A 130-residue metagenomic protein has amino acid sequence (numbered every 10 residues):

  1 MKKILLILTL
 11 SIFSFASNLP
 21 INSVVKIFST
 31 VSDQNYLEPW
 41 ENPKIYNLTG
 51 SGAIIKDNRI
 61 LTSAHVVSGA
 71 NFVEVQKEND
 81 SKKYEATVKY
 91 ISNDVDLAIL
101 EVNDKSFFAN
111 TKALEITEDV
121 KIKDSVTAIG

Functional and structural regions predicted by a protein language model:
I4-F13: Sec-dependent N-terminal signal peptides
F15, N42-P43, V88, I116: Short, flexible, glycine/charge-rich loop motifs used to bind or transfer phosphoryl groups or to couple energy/partner
A16-I54, R59-S63, F72, K121-I129: N-terminal activation segment of mature serine protease catalytic domains
K56-I129: Conserved active-site neighborhood of the chymotrypsin/trypsin-like protease fold
